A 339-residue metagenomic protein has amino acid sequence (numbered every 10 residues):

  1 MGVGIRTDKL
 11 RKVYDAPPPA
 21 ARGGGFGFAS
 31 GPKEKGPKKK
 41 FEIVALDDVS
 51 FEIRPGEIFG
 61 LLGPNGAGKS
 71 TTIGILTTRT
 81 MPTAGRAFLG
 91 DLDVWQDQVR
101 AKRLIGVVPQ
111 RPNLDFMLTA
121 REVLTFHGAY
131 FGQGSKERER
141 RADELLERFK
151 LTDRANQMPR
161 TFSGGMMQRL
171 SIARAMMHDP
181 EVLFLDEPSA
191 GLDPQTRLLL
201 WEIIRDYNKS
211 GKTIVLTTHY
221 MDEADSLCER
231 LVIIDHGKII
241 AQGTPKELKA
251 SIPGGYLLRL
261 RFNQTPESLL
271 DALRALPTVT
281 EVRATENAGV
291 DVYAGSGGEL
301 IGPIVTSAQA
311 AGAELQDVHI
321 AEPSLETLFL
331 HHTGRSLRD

Functional and structural regions predicted by a protein language model:
G23-K35, T125, A129, K136-R154: Conserved ABC ATPase "signature" region
G85-D93, A101: Conserved ABC transporter NBD signature motif
M158-F162: Conserved ABC ATPase signature
D179: Conserved catalytic motifs of ABC-family nucleotide-binding domains
L183-D186: Catalytic Walker B motif of ABC-type/P-loop ATPase nucleotide-binding domains
E202-G295: ABC transporter nucleotide-binding domain
